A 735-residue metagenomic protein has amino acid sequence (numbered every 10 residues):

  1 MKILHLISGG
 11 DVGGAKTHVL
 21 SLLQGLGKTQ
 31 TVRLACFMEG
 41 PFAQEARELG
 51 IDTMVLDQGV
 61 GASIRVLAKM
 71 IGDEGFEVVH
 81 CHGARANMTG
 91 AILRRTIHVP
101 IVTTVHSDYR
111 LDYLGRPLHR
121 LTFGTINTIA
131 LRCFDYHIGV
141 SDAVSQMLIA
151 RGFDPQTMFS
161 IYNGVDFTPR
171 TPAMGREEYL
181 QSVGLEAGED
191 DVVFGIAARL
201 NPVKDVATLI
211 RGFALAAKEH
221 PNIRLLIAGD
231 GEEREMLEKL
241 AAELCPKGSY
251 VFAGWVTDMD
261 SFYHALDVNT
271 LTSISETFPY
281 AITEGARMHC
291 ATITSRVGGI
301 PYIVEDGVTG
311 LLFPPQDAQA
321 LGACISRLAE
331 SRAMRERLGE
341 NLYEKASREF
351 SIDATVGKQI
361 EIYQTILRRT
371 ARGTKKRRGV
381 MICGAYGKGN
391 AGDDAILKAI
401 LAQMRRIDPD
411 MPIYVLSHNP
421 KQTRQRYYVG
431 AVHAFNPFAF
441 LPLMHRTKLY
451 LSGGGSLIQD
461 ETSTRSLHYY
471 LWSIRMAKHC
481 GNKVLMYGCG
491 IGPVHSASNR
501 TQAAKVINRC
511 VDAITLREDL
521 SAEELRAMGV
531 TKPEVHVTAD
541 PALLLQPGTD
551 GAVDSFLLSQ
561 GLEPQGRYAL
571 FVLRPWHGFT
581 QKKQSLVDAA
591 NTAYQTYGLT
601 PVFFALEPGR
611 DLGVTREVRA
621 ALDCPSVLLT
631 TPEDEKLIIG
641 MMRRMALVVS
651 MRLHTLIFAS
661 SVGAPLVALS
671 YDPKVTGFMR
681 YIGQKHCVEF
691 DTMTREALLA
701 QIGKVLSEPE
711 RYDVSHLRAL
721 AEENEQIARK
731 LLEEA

Functional and structural regions predicted by a protein language model:
H5-G61, R65, V144-M147, F159 (+2 more regions): N-terminal strand-loop element at the rim of the active site of nucleotide-sugar-dependent glycosyltransferases
G13-Q24, V192, I196-L215, E232-K239 (+4 more regions): A conserved mid-protein helix/loop that constitutes part of the nucleotide-sugar donor-binding site
C81-N87, V105, R652: Short His-centered aromatic/hydrophobic patch
R132-F159, V165-P169, I514-K532: A short, active-site helix/loop in glycosyltransferases that binds the activated sugar's phosphate group
E238-G254, R616-T630: Nucleotide-activated donor-binding/catalytic signature segment of Leloir-type glycosyltransferases, i.e., the conserved
W255, I274: Aromatic "clamp/platform" in nucleotide-sugar-dependent glycosyltransferases that forms part of the donor/acceptor
D306-G307, L311-A318, R327-R332, H686-M693: Conserved acidic donor-binding segment of nucleotide-sugar-dependent glycosyltransferases
R368-A735: Active-site anion-handling motifs in enzyme catalytic cores
